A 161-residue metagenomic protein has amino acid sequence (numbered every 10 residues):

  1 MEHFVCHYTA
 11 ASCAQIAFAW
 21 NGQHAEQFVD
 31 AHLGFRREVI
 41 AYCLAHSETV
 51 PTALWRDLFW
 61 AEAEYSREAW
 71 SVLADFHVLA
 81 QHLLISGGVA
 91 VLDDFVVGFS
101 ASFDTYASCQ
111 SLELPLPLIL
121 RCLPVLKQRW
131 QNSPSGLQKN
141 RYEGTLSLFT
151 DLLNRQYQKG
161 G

Functional and structural regions predicted by a protein language model:
M1-Y8, L92-D93, V97-G161: Long, helix-rich interaction regions
E2, H7-A25, T49-S66, G88-S100: Amphipathic alpha-helical scaffolding segments comprising HEAT/armadillo-like alpha-solenoid repeats
V5, A25-F28, R37-L44, R56 (+2 more regions): Amphipathic alpha-helical repeat scaffolds
D30-V39, D75-L79, C122-L123, Y142-T145 (+1 more regions): Extended HEAT/HEAT-like alpha-solenoid repeat tracts in very large eukaryotic scaffold/adaptor proteins
A31-R37, D57-E62, R67-F76: HEAT-repeat alpha-solenoid elements in large eukaryotic scaffold proteins
H32, G87, S102-F103: Short inter-helical turns and helix N-cap capping residues of alpha-solenoid HEAT/ARM repeat scaffolds
R37-H46, A69-W70, A74-S86, A107-L118: Structural detector for internal amphipathic alpha-helices that build alpha-solenoid repeat scaffolds
I40-E48, F59-A63, Q81-L84, S100 (+1 more regions): Alpha-helical repeat scaffolds in large eukaryotic proteins
